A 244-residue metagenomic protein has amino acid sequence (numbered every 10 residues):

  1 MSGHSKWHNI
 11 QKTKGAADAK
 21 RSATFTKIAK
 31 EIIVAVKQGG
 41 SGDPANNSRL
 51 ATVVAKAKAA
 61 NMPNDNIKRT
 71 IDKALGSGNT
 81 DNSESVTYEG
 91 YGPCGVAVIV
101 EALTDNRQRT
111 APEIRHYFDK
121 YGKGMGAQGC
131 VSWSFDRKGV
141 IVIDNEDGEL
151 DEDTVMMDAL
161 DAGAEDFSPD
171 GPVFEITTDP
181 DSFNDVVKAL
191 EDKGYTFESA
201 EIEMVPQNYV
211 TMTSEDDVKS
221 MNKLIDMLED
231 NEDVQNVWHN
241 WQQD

Functional and structural regions predicted by a protein language model:
M1-G126, V131-V140: N-terminal cationic and glycine-rich segments that engage phosphates or anionic surfaces
V140-D244: Positively charged, low-complexity, intrinsically disordered RNA-binding extensions
